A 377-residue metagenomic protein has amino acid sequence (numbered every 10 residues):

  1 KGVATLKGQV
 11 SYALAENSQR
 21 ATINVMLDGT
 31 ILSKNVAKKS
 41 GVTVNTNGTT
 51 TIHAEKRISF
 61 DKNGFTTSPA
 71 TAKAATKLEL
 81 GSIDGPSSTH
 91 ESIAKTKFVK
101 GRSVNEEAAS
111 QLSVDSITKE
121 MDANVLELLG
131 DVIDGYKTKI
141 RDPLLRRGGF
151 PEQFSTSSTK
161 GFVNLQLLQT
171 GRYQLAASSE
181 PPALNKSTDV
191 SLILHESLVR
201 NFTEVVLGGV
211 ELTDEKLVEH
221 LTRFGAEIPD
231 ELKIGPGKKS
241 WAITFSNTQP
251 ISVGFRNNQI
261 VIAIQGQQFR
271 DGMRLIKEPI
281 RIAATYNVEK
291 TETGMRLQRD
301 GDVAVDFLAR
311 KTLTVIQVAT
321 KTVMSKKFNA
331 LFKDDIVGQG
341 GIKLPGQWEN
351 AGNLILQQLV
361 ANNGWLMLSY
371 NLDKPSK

Functional and structural regions predicted by a protein language model:
K1, S92-D300, F307-K377: Extended, low-charge, aliphatic-rich alpha-helical segments
K1-T66, F98: Post-signal peptide N-terminal segment of secreted/secretory-pathway proteins
Y12, T51-H53, I58-S59, A72-T76 (+3 more regions): Generic preference for hydrophobic/aromatic residues in regular secondary structure cores
S40-V42, D84-P86, T314-I316: Short, charged/polar low-complexity linear motifs in solvent-exposed/disordered segments
A54-A74, E79, D230-I234: Short charge-dense sequence patches
K56-I58, Q298-D302: A short, surface-exposed interaction/processing loop segment used at functional sites
T66-F98: Short acidic, glycine/tyrosine-flanked loop/strand segments centered on an H-E-D-like triad
